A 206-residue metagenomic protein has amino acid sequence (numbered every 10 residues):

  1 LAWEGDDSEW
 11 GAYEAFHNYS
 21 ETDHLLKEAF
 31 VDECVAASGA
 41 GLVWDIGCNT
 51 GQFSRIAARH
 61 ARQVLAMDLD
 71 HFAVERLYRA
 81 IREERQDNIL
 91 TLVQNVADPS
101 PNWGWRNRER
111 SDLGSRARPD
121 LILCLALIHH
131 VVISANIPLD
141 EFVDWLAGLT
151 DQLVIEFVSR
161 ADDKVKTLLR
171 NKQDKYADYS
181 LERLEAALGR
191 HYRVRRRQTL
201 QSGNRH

Functional and structural regions predicted by a protein language model:
E21-G41: Conserved alpha-helix/loop element of class I SAM-dependent methyltransferases that forms part of the SAM/SAH-binding
G39-N49: Conserved class I S-adenosyl-L-methionine
T50-R62: Conserved SAM-binding loop of SAM-dependent methyltransferases across substrates and taxa, primarily the Class I
Q63-D68: Conserved SAM-binding motif I beta-strand of class I
Y78-R116: S-adenosyl-L-methionine
L123: A conserved beta-strand element that flanks and buttresses the S-adenosyl-L-methionine
H130-W145: A short, conserved alpha-helix within the catalytic core of class I
W145-R160: Conserved beta-strand signature within the Rossmann-like core of class I S-adenosyl-L-methionine
